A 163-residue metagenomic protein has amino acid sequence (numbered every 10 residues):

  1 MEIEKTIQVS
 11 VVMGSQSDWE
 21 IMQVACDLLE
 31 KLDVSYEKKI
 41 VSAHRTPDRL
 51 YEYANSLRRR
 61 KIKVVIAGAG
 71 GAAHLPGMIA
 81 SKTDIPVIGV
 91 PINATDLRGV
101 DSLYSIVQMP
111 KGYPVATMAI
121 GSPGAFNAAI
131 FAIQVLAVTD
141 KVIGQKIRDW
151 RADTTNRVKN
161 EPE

Functional and structural regions predicted by a protein language model:
M1-T6: Basic/polar N-terminal segments that are highly enriched at the extreme N-terminus, encompassing both cleavable
I7, M13-E20, V24, G99-E163: C-terminal binding/interaction regions
I7-R45: Glycine-rich phosphate/diphosphate-binding loop of Rossmann-like nucleotide-binding domains
Q8-M13, E37-K39, V65-A67, I88 (+1 more regions): Short glycine-rich or small-residue beta-strand-to-loop segments that form or flank ligand, phosphate, metal/Fe-S
Q16, V41-A43, G70-G71, I92-T95 (+1 more regions): Short, ordered loop/turn segments at secondary-structure junctions
K38-R60: N-terminal beta-loop-helix "entrance" segment that forms/cooperates in small-molecule cofactor or anionic ligand
Y53-T95: Glycine-rich phosphate-binding loop
